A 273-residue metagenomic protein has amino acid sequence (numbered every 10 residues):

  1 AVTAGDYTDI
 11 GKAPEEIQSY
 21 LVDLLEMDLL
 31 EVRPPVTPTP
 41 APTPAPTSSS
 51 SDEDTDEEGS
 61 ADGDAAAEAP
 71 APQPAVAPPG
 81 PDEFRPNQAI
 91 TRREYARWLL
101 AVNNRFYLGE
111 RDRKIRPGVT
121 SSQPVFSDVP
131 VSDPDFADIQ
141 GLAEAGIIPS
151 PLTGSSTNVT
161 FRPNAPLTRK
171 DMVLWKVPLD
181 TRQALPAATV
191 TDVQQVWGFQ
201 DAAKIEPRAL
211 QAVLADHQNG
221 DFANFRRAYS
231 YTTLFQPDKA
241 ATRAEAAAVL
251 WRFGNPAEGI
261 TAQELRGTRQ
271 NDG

Functional and structural regions predicted by a protein language model:
A1-G273: N-terminal propeptides
